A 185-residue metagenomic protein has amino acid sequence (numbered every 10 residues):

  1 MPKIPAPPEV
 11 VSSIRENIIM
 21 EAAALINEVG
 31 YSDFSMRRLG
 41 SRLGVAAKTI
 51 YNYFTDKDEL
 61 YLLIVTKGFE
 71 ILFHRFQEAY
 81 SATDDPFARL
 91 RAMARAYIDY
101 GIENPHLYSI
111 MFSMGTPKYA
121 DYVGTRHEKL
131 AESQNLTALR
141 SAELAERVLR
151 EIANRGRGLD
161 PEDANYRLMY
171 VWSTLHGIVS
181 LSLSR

Functional and structural regions predicted by a protein language model:
M1-S13, N17, A24: N-terminal intrinsically disordered/low-complexity leader segments
I14-A23, L39, I64-L72, F76 (+1 more regions): Generic hydrophobic, amphipathic alpha-helix propensity
N17, L25-E59, L63: Helix-turn-helix
L63, Q77-L107, R140, G158 (+1 more regions): Hydrophobic alpha-helical connector segments
T66-A92, Y122-K129, A145-R147, E151: Amphipathic alpha-helical linker/stalk segments
R91-D121, N135, L139-A142, L175 (+1 more regions): Helical hydrophobic small-molecule/effector-binding pocket
E103, L107, E151, R155 (+1 more regions): Amphipathic C-terminal alpha-helical segment
K118-R155, N165-Y170: Amphipathic alpha-helical packing segments from all-alpha helical-bundle domains
